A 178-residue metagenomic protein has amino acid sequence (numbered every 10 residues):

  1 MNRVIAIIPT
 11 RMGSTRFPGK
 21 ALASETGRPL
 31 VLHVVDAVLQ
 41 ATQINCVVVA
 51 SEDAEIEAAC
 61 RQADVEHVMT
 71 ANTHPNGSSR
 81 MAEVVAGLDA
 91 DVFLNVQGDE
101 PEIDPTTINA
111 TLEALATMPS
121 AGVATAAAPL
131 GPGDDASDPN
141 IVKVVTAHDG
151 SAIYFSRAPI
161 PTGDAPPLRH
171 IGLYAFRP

Functional and structural regions predicted by a protein language model:
R3-A50: N-terminal glycine-rich phosphate-binding loop and ensuing alpha1 helix
A6, V47-V49, F93, V123-A124 (+1 more regions): Hydrophobic/aromatic residues located in beta-strands of well-ordered beta-sheets within soluble catalytic
P9, N95-Q97, A126-P129: Short beta-strand segments
I44, A90, M118-A121: Short, high-confidence coil segments that cap the C-terminus of an alpha-helix and link into the following beta-strand
V48, A54-E113: Short phosphate-binding loop-to-helix
A50-S51, A175: Short beta-strand scaffold positions
I103-P178: Conserved core of the sugar-phosphate nucleotidyltransferase
